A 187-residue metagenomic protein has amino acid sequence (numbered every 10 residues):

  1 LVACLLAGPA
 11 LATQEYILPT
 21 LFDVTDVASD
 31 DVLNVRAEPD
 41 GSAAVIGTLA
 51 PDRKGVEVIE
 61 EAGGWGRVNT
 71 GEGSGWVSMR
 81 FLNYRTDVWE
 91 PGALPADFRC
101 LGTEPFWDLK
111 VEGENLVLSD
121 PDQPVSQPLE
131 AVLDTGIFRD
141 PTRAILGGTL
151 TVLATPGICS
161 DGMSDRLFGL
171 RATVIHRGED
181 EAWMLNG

Functional and structural regions predicted by a protein language model:
L1-A3: Sec-dependent signal peptide recognition, specifically the positively charged N-region followed immediately by
A7-P9: N-terminal signal peptide c-region/cleavage motif recognized by signal peptidases
A12-A37, G47-P51, V58-A62, N69 (+3 more regions): SH3-family beta-barrel domains
V45-L82, G162-R171: SH3/SH3-like beta-barrel superfamily modules
E90-W107, L185-G187: Tryptophan-anchored aromatic micro-motifs
L101-E114, L150-A154: Short, solvent-exposed loop/hinge segments that bridge or flank secondary-structure elements
P141-L167: Acidic, glycine-rich flexible loop segments
R177-G187: Edge beta-strand at a domain terminus
